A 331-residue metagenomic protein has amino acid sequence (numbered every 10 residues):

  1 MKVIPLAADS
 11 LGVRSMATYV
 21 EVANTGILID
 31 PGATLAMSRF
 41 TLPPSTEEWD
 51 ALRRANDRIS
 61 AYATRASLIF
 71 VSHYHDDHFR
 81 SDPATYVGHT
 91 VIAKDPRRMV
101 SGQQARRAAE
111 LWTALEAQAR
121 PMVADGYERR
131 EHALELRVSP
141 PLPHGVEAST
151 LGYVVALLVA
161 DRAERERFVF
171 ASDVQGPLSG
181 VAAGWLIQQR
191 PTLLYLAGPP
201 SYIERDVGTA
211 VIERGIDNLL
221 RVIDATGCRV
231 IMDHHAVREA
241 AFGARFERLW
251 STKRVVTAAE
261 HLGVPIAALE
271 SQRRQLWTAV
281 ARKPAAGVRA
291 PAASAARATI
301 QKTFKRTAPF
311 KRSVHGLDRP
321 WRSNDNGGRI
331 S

Functional and structural regions predicted by a protein language model:
M1-T64, A109-V181, L269-S331: Core dinuclear metal-dependent hydrolase active-site scaffold
T25-G26, Y86-V91, A225-V230, K253: A short helix->loop->beta-strand "cap" motif at the edges of active sites that frequently abuts
S38-R39, F79-D82, G102-Q103, G180-V181 (+2 more regions): Short glycine-/acidic-enriched loop or helix-start segments at secondary-structure transitions that form or flank
R39-W49, Q103, I203-I212: Short, flexible/disordered intra-domain loops and linkers
P43-K94, G184, Q188-G198, Y202-I203: Active-site metal-binding motif and surrounding structural segment of the metallo-beta-lactamase
D95-V100: Low-complexity, highly charged intrinsically disordered N-terminal segments that act as targeting/localization
Q103-L115, F242-T252: Short, aromatic/basic amphipathic alpha-helical patches
H144-Q189, L193-T252, T257-I266, G287-P291: Internal alpha/beta domain cores that form substrate/cofactor-binding pockets in large enzymes and binding proteins
